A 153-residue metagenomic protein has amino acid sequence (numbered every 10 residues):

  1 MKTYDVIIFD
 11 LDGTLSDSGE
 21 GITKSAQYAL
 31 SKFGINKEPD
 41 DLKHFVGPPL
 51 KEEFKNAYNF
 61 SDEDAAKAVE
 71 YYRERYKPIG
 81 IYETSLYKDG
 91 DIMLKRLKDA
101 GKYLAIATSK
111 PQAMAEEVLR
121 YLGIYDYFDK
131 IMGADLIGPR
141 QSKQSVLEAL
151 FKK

Functional and structural regions predicted by a protein language model:
M1-H44, Y58: Active-site neighborhood of HAD-like aspartate-dependent phosphohydrolases
F33, G47-P78, K88-R96, Y103: A metal-dependent, Asp-based hydrolase signature
K37-D41, E63-D64, D126-K130: Short acidic capping loops at alpha-helix termini that bridge into adjacent secondary structure
E38-D41, P49-F54, A68, M114 (+2 more regions): Hydrophobic alpha-helical segments typical of transmembrane helices and their membrane-interface/capping positions
P78-I106, Q112-E116, Q141-Q144: Short, acidic loop-to-helix structural element flanking the phosphoryl-transfer center in phosphate-processing enzymes
Q112-K153: Substrate-recognition "cap/lid" segment bordering the active-site pocket of phosphatases
